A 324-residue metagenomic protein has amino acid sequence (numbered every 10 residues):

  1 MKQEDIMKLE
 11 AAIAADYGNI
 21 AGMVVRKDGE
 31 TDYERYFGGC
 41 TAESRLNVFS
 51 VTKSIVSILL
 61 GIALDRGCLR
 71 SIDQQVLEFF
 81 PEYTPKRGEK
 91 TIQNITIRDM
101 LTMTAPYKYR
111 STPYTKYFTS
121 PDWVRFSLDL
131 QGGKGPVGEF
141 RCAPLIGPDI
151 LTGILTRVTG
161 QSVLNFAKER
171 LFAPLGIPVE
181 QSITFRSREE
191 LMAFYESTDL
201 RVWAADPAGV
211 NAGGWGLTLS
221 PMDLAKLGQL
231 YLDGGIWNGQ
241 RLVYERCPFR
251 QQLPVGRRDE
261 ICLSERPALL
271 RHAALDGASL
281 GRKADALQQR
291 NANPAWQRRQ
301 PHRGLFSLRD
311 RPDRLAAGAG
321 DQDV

Functional and structural regions predicted by a protein language model:
D5, L9-C40, P301-L305: A short, well-structured edge-of-sheet supersecondary motif
G29, N47-I72, M100, L151-L155 (+1 more regions): Active-site SXXK
A42, R110-R188, V210, W215-T218: Catalytic-site signature segments of enzymes, centered on catalytic residues
N47, R66-A105, V158-G214: Active-site helix/loop module of the DD-peptidase/beta-lactamase fold, centered on the serine-lysine SxxK catalytic
I62-R70, T156-N165, F172-E180, L219-L224 (+1 more regions): Bacterial peptidoglycan biogenesis and beta-lactam-recognition machinery
Y83-T112, P136-G138, L145-D149, M222: Conserved catalytic neighborhood of penicillin-recognizing serine enzymes
G147-I154, W215-I236, A292-D313: Active-site-proximal alpha-helical segments within enzyme catalytic domains
M192-N211, R250-G304: Active-site Gly/Thr loop motif
